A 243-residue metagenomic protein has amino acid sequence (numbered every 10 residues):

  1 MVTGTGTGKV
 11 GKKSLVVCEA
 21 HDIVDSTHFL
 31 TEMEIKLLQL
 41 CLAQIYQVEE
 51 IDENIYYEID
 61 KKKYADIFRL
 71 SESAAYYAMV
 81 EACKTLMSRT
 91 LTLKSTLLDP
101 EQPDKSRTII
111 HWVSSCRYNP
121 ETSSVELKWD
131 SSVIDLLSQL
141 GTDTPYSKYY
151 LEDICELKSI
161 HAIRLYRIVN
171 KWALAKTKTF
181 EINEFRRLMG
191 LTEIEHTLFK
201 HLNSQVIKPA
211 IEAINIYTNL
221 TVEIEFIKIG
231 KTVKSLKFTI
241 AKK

Functional and structural regions predicted by a protein language model:
M1-K243: Charged, alpha-helix-forming regions
